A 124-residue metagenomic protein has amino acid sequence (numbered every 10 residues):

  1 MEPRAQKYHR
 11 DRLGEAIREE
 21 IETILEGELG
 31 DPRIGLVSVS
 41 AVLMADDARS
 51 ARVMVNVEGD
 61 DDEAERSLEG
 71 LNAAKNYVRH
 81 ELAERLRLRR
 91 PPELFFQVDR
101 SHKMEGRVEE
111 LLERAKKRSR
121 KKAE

Functional and structural regions predicted by a protein language model:
M1-S50, N56-E124: Charge-rich, low-complexity N-terminal segments
